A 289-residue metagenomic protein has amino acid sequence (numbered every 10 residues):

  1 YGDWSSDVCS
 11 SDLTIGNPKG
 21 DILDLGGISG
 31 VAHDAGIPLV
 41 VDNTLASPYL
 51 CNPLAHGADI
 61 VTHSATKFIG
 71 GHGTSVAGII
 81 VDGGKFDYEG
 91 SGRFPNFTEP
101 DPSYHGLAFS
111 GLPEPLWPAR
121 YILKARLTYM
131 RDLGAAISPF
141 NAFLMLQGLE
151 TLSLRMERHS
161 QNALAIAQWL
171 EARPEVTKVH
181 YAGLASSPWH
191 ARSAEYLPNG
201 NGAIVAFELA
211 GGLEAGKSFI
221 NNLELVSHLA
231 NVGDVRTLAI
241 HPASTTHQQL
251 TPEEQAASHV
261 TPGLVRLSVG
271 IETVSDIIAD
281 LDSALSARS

Functional and structural regions predicted by a protein language model:
Y1-C9: Single conserved hydrophobic/aromatic residue that forms the stacking wall/gate of nucleotide- or nucleobase-binding
S11-L13, I28, L39-D42, P53 (+4 more regions): Buried hydrophobic positions in well-ordered alpha/beta secondary-structure cores of metabolic enzymes
I15-P38, A46-N52: Active-site core of PLP-dependent enzymes with the aminotransferase class I/II
G16, L25, R155, N221 (+1 more regions): PLP-dependent enzyme catalytic core of the Aspartate aminotransferase-like
V40, A46, V61-H63, H180: Structural detector of well-ordered beta-strand residues that form the stable sheet scaffold of enzyme domains
H63, I69-I204, E208-R236: Active-site C-terminal subdomain of aminotransferase-like
